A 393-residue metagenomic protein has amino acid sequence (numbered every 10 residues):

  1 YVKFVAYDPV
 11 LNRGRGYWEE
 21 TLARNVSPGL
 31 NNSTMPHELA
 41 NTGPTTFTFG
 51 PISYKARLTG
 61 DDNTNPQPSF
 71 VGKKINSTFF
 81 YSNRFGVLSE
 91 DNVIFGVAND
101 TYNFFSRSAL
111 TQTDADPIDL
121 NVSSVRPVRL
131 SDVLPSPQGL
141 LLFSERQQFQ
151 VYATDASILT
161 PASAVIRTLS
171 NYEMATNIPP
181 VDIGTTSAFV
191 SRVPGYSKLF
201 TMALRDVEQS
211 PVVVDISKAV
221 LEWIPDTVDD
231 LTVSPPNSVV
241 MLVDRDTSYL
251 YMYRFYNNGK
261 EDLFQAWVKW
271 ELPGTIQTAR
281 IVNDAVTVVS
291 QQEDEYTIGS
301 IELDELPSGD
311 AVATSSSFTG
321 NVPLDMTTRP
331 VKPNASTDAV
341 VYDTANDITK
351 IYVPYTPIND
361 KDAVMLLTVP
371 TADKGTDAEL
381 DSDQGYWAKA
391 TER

Functional and structural regions predicted by a protein language model:
Y1-S69: Long, charge-dense tracts
V2-F4, G16, I94-G96, S290 (+1 more regions): Short, surface-exposed terminal/edge motifs of secreted or surface/virion proteins that either
V2-V5, E19-T21, G96-D100, V151 (+2 more regions): Predominantly extracellular/luminal cell-surface or secreted proteins
L11-R13, V26, E173-M174, A372 (+1 more regions): Generic detector of intrinsically disordered, low-complexity, polar/charged segments
S53-N83, S89-S238, V243-I281: Beta-propeller and closely related beta-pinwheel folds
G195-K198, M202-R393: Beta-sheet repeat architectures centered on beta-propellers
